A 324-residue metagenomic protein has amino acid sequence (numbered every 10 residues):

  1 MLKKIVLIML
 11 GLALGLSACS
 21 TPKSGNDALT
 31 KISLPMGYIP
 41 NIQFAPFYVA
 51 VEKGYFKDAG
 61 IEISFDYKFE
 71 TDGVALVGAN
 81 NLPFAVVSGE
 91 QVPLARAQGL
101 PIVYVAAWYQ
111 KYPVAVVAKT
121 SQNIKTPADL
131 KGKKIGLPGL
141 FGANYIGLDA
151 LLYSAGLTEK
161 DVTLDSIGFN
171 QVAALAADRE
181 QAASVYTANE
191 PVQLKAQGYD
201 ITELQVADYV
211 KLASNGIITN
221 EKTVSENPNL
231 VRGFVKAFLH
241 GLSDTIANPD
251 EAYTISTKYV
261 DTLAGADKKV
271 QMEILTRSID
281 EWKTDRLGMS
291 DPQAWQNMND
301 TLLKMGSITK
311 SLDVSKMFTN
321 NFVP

Functional and structural regions predicted by a protein language model:
M1-K31, P324: Short, low-complexity disordered leader/linker segments with a strong preference for bacterial N-terminal type II
G25-T158, T163-S166, V172, A177 (+3 more regions): Short, glycine-/small- and polar/acidic-enriched structural segments that line small-molecule recognition paths
A59, Y104, Y253-I255, K310-L312: Short, hydrophobic secondary-structure boundary micro-motifs
E90-Q91, N170-D261: Pocket-lining segment of extracytoplasmic ligand-binding domains
T126-P127, E221, V314: Structural motif detector for alpha-helix initiation sites
E226-S307: Secondary-structure end/capping motifs
M298-D300, K304-P324: Hinge/cleft segment of the Venus flytrap/periplasmic-binding protein
